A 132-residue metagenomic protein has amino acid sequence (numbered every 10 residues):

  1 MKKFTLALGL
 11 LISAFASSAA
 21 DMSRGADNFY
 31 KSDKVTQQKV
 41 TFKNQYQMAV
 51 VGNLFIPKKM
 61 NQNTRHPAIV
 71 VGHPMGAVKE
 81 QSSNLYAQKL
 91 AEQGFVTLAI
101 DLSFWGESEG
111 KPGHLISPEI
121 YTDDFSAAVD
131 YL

Functional and structural regions predicted by a protein language model:
M1-F4: Positively charged n-region of N-terminal signal peptides that target proteins for export
L6-G9: Sec-dependent N-terminal signal peptides
L11-S18: Hydrophobic h-region of N-terminal signal peptides that target proteins for export in Gram-negative bacteria
M22-T64: N-terminal cap/lid segment of alpha/beta-hydrolase-fold proteins
T64-P74: Short beta-strand element of the alpha/beta-hydrolase
G76-Q88, L102: The serine-hydrolase catalytic nucleophile loop
K79, W105-L132: Catalytic nucleophile-loop/oxyanion-hole region of alpha/beta-hydrolase and closely related hydrolase-like folds
K89-E107: Conserved alpha/beta-hydrolase
